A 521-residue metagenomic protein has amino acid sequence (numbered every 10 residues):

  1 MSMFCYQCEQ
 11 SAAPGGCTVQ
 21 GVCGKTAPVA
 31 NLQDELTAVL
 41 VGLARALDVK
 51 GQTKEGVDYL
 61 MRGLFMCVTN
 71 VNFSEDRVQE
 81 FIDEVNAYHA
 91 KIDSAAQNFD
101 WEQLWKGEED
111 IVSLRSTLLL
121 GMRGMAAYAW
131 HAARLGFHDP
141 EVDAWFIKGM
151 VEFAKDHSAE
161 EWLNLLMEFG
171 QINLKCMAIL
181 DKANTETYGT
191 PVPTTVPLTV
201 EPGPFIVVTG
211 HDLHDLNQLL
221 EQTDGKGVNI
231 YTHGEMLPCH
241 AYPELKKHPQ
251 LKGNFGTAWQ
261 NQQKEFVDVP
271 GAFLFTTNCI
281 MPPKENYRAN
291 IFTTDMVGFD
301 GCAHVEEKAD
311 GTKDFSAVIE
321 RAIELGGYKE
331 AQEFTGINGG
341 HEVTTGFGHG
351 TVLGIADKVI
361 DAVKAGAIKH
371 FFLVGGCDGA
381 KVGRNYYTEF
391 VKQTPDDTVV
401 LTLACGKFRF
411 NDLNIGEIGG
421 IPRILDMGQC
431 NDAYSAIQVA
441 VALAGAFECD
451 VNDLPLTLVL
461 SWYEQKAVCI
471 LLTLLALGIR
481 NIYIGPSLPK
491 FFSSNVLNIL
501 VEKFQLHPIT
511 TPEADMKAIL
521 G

Functional and structural regions predicted by a protein language model:
S2-A12, C17, K25-V29, Q33 (+1 more regions): Anaerobic metallocofactor- and corrinoid-dependent redox/one-carbon enzyme cores, especially those from methanogenesis
S2-T190, T194-G203, V207, G227 (+2 more regions): Long, compositionally biased, glycine/small-hydrophobic-enriched stretches that function as flexible linkers, tethers
